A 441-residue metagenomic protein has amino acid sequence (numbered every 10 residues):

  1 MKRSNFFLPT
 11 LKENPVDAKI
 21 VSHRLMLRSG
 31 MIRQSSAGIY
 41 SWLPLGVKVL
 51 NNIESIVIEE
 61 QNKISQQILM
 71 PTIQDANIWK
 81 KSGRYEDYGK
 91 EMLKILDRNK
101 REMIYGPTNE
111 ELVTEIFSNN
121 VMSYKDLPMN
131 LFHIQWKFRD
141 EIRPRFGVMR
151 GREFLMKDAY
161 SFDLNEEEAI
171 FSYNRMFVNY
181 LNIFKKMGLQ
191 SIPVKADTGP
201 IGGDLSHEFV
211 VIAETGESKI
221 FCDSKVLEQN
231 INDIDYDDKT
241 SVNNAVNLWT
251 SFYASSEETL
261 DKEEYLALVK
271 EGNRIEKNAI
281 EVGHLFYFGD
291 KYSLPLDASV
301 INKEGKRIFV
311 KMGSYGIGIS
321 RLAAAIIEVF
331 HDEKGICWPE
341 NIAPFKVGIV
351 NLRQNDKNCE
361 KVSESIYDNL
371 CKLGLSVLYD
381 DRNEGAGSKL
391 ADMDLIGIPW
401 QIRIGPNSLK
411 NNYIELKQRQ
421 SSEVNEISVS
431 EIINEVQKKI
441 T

Functional and structural regions predicted by a protein language model:
M1-T441: NTP/phosphate- and nucleic-acid-binding module
